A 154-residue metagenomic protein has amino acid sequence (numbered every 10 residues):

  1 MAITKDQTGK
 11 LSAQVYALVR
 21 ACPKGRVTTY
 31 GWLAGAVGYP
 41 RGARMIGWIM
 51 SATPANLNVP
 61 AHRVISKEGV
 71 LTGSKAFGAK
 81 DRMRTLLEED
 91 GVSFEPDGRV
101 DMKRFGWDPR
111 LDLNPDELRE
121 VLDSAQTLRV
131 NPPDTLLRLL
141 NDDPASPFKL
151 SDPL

Functional and structural regions predicted by a protein language model:
A2-L154: Nucleic acid-binding interface residues in structured DNA/RNA-binding domains, emphasizing the DNA-engaging scaffolds
